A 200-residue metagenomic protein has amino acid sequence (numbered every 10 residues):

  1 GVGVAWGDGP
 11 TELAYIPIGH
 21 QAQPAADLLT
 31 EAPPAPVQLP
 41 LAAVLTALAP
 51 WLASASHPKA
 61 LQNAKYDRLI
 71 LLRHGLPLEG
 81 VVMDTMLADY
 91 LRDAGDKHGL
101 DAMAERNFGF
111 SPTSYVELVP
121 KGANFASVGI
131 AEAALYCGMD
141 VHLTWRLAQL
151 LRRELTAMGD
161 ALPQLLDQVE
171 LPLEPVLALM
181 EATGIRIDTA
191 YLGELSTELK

Functional and structural regions predicted by a protein language model:
G3-A157, D167-L177: Active-site-proximal helix-loop-helix substrate-binding element of RNase H-like nuclease domains
R153-M158, T183-I187: Inter-helical turn/loop segments and adjacent helix faces that build the functional surface of alpha-helical bundle
L165-K200: Extended, well-ordered alpha-helical scaffold/bundle regions in very large, multi-domain proteins
